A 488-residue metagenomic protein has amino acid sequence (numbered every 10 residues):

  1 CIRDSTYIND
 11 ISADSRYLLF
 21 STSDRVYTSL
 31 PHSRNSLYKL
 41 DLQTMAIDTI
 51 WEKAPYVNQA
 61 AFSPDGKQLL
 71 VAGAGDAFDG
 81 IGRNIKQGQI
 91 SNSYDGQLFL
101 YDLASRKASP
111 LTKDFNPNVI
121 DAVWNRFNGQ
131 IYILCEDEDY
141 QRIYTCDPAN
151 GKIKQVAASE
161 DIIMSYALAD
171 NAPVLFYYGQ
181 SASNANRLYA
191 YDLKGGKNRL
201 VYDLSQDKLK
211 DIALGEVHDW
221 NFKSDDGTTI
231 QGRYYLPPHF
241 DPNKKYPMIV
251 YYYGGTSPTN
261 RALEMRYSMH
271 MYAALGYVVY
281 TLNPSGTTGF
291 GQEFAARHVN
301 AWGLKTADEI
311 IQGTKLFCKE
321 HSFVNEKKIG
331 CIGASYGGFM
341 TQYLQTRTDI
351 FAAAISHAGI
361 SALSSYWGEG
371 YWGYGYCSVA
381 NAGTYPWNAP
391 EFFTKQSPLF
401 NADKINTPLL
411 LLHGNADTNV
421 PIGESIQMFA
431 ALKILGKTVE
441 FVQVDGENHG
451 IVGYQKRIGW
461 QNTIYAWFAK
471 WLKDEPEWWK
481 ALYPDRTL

Functional and structural regions predicted by a protein language model:
R3, Y7-D10, S15, L19-T22 (+6 more regions): Non-catalytic accessory segments flanking enzyme active sites
R3-T6, S21-L37, W51-A61, V71-F99 (+5 more regions): A flexible loop/linker signature enriched in serine peptidases of the S9 family
A13-D14, P64-D65, R126-N128, D170-N171: Residue-level detector of Asp-centered blade-edge/turn motifs that repeat once per structural unit in beta-propeller
D41-M45, D102-R106, D147-G151, L193-G196: Short loop/turn segments that connect beta-strands within beta-propeller blades
K244-G254: Short beta-strand element of the alpha/beta-hydrolase
Y253-M269, P284, G423-E424: The serine-hydrolase catalytic nucleophile loop
A274, T281-L488: Active-site-proximal cap/loop segments of hydrolase catalytic domains
